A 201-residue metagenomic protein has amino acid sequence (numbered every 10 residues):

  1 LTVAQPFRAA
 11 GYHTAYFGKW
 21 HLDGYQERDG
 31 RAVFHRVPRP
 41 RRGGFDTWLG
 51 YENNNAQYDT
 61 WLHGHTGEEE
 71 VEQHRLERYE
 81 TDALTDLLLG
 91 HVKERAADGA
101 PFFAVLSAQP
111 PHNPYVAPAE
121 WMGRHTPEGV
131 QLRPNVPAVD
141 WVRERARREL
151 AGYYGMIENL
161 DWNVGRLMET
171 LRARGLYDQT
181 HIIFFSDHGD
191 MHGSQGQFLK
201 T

Functional and structural regions predicted by a protein language model:
L1-T201: Formylglycine-dependent sulfatase
